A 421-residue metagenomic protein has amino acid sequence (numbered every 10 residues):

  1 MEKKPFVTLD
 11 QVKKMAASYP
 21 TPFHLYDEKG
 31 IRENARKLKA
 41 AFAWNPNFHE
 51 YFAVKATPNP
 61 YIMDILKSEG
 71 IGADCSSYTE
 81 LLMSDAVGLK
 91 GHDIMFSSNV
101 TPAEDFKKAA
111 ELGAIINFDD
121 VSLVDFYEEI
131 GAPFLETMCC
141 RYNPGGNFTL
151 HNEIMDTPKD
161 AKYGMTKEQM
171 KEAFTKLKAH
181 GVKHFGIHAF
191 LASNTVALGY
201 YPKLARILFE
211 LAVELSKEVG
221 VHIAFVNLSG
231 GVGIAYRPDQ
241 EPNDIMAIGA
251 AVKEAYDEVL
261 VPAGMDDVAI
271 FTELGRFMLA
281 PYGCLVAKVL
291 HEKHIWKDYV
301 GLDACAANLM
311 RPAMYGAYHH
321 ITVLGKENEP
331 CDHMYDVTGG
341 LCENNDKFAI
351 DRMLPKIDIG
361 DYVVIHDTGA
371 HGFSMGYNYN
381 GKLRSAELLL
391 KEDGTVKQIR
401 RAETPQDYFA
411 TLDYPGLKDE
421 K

Functional and structural regions predicted by a protein language model:
M1-E136, K171, L177-A179, K183 (+3 more regions): A charged N-terminal "starter" segment
I31, K55, S77, A109 (+6 more regions): Conserved, mostly hydrophobic/aromatic
P58-Y61, M83, P102, D125 (+7 more regions): Flexible loop/turn segments at secondary-structure boundaries
G72, M95, N117, C139-R141 (+8 more regions): Structured core elements
A132-N147: Glycine-rich, aromatic-flanked loop segments that form ligand/cofactor-binding clefts across common enzyme folds
P144-L290: Active-site loop/helix belt of alpha/beta enzymes
L260, M265-K421: Charged (often Lys/Glu-rich) extended helix/loop segments that serve as interaction or gating elements
